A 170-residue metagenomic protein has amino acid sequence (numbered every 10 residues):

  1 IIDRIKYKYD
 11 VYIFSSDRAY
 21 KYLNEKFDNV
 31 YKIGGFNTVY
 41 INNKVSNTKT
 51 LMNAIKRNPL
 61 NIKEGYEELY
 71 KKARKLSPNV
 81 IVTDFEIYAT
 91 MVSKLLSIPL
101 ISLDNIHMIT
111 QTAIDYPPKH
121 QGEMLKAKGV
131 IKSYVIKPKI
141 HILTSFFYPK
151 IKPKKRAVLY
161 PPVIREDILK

Functional and structural regions predicted by a protein language model:
R4, Y9-L60: Conserved nucleotide-sugar phosphate-binding/catalytic loop shared by glycosyltransferases and other
F14, I33, L103-I106, T144 (+1 more regions): Generic beta-sheet signal
S15-K21, D84-Y88, T144-P149: Short, polar loop motifs at secondary-structure junctions
E25-F36, S97-L100, K154-E166: Active-site regions of enzymes building and remodeling cell-envelope glycoconjugates
T38-N47, T110-P118, I168-K170: Short, charged, surface-exposed secondary-structure boundary motifs
N47-V80: Conserved nucleotide-sugar donor-binding subdomain of glycosyltransferases
E68, K72-K128, K132: Conserved nucleotide-sugar donor-interacting segment of glycosyltransferase catalytic cores, predominantly GT-B
P118-K170: A nucleotide-sugar donor-handling region in carbohydrate enzymes
